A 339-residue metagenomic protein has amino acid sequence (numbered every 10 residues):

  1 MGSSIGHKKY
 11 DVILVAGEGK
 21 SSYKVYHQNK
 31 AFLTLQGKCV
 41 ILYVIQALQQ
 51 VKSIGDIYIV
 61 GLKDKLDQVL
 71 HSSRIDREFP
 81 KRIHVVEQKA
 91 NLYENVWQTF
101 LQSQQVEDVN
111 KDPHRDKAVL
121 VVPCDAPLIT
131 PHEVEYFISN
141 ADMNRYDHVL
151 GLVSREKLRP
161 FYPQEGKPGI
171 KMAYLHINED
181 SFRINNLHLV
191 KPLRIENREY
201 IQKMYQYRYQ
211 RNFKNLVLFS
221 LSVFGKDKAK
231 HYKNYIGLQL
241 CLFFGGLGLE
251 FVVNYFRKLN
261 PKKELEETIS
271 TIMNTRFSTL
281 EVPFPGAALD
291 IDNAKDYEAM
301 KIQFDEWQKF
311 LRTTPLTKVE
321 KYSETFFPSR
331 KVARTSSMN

Functional and structural regions predicted by a protein language model:
M1-H27: N-terminal nucleotide-binding beta1-loop-alpha1 segment
Q28-I45: Short catalytic helix/loop segments, enriched in acidic residues and glycine and frequently bearing histidine
A47-I54: Short, acidic, metal-binding catalytic loop of nucleotide-sugar glycosyltransferases
I54-D64: Short beta-strand/loop segment that forms part of the nucleotide-sugar
S72-K117, L128-I129: Short phosphate-binding loop-to-helix
A118-V122: Short aromatic-hydrophobic micro-motifs that form the base-stacking/packing surface for donor nucleotide recognition
P123-P127: The conserved acidic donor/metal-binding loop of glycosyltransferases
I129-T271, E281-G286: Conserved core of the sugar-phosphate nucleotidyltransferase
